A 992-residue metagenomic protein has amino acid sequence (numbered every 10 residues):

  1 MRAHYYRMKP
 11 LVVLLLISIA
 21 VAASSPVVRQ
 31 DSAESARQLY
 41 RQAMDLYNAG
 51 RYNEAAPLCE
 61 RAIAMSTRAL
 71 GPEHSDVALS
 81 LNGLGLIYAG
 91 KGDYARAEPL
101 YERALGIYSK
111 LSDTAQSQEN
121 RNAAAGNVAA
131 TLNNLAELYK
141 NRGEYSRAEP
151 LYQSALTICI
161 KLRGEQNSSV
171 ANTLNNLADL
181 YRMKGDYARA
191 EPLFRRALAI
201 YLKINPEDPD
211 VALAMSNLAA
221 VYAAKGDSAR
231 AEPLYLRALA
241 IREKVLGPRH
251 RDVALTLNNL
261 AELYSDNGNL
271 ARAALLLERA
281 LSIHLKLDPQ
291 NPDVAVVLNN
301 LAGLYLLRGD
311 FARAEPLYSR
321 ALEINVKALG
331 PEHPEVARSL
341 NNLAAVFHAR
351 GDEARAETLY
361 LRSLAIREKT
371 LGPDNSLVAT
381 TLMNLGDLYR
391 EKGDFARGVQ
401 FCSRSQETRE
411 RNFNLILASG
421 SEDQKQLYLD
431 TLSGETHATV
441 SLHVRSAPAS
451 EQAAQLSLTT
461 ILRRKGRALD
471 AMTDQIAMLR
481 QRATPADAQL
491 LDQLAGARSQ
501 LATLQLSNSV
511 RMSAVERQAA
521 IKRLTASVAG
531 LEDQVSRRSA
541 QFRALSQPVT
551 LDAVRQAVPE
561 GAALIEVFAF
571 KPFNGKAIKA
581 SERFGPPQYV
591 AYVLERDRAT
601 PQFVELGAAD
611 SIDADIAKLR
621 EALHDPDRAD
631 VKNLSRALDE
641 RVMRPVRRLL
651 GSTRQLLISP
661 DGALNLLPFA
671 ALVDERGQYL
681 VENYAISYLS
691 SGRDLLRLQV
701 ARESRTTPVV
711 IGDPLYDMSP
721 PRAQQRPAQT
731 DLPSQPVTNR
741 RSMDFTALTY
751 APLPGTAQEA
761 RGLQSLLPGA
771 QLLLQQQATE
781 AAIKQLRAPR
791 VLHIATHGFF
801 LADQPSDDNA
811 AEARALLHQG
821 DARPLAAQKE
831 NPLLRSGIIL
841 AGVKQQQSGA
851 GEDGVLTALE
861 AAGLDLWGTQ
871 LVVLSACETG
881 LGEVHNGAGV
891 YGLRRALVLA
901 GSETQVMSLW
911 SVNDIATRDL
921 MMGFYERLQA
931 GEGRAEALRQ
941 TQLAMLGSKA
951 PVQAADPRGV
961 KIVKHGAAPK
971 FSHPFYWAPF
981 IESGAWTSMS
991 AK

Functional and structural regions predicted by a protein language model:
V12-A22: Bacterial N-terminal signal peptides
P26-Q38: TPR-adjacent "capping" and linker segments in tetratricopeptide-repeat scaffold/adaptor proteins
R37-N48, S75-G90, A123-N141, S168-M183 (+6 more regions): Conserved alpha-helical positions within TPR/SEL1-like repeat arrays
G71-D76, D113-N127, G164-S169, N205-D210 (+9 more regions): Acidic, Ser/Thr-rich low-complexity linear motifs
T439, G466, E516, R523-A526 (+1 more regions): Catalytic cores of enzymes
